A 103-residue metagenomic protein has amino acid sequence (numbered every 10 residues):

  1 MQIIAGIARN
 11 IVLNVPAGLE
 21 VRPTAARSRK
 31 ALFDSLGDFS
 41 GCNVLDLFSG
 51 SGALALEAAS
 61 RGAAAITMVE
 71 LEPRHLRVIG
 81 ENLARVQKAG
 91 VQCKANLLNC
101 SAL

Functional and structural regions predicted by a protein language model:
M1-L103: Class I S-adenosyl-L-methionine-dependent methyltransferase catalytic core
